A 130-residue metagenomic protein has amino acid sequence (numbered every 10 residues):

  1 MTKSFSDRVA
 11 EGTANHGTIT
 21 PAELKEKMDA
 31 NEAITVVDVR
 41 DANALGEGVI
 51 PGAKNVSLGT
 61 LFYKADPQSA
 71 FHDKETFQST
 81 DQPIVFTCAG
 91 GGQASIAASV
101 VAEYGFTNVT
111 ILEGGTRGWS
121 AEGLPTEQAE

Functional and structural regions predicted by a protein language model:
M1-I34, V39-P83, G92-E130: Rhodanese-like catalytic fold shared by cysteine-dependent sulfurtransferases and DSP/PTP-type phosphatases
T87: Short, surface-exposed ligand- or partner-binding patches at beta-edge/loop junctions that are enriched in aromatics
